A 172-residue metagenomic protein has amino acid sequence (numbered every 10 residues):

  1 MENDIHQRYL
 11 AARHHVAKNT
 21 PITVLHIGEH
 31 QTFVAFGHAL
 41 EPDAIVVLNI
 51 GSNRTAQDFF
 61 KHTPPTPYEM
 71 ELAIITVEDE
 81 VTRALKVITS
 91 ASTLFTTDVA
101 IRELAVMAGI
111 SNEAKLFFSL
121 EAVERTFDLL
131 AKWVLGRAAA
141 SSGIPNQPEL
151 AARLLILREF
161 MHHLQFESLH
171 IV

Functional and structural regions predicted by a protein language model:
M1-I22, F36, A44-V172: Helical "lid/coupling" subdomains associated with nucleotide-phosphate turnover
V24-G28: Conserved catalytic-loop position in the HRD/HxD motif
E29-Q31, A100-I101: Short glycine-rich anion-binding loops that position phosphate/pyrophosphate groups of nucleotides and phosphorylated
T32-H38: Short beta-strand scaffold segments in enzyme catalytic cores
